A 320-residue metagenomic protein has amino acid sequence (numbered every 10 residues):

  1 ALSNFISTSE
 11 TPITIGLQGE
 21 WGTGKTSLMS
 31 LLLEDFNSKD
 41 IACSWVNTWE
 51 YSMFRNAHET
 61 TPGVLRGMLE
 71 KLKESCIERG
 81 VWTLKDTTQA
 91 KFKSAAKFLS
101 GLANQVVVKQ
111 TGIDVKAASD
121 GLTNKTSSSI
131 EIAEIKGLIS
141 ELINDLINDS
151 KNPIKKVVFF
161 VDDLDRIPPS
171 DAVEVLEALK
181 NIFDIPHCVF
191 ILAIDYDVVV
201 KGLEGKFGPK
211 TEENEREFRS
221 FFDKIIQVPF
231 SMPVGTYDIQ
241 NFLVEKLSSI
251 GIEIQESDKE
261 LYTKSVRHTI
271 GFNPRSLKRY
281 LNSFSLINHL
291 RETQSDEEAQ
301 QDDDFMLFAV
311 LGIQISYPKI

Functional and structural regions predicted by a protein language model:
A1, E20, L28-M29, L33-D35 (+3 more regions): The catalytic "switch" region of P-loop NTPases
A1-S9: Pre-Walker A adenine-sensing motif
S9-I15, K155: Pre-Walker A (Motif I) flank of P-loop NTPase domains
T14-Q18, W45, F160: Short hydrophobic/aromatic beta-strand immediately N-terminal to the Walker A/P-loop
K25: Conserved lysine of the Walker
M29-N148, G208: P-loop NTPase nucleotide-binding core
L84-S100, N104, F222-D302: Conserved AAA+ ATPase small/helical "lid" subdomain
D296-I320: Extended amphipathic alpha-helical segments with heptad-repeat/coiled-coil character used for oligomerization, fusion
